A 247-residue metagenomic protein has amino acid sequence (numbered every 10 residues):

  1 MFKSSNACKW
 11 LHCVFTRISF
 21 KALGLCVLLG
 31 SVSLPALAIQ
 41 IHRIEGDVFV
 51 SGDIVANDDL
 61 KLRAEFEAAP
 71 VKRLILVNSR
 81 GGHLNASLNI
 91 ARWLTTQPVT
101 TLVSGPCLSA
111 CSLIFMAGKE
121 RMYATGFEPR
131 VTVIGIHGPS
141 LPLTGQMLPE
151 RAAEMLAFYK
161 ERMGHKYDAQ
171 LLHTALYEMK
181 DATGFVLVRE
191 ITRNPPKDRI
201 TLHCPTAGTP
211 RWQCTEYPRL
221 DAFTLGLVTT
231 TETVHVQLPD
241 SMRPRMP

Functional and structural regions predicted by a protein language model:
F2-G24: Bacterial N-terminal signal peptides that target proteins for export
S19, V55-D58, D168: A diffuse structural propensity rather than consistent per-protein peaks
S33-A38: Sec/Tat signal peptide C-region and signal peptidase I cleavage site
I39-T132, I136-S140: Cleft-lining beta-strand/loop regions that shape enzyme active-site pockets
P142-M246: Charged, glycine-interspersed solvent-exposed loop segments at helix/strand-loop junctions that cap or gate access
